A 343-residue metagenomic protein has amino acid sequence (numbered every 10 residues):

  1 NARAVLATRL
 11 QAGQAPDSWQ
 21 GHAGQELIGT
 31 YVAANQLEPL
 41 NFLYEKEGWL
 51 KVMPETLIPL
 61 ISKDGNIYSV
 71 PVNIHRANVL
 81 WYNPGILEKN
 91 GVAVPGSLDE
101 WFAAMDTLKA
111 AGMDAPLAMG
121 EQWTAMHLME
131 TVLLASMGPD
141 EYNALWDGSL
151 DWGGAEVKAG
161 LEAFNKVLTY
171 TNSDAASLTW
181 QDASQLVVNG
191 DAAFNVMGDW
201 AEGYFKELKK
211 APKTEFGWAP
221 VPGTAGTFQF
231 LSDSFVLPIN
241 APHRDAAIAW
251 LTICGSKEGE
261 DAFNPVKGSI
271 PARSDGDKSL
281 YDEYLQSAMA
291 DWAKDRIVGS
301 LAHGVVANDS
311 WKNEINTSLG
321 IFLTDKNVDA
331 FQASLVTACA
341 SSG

Functional and structural regions predicted by a protein language model:
N1-A34, K46-W49, V94, A176 (+3 more regions): Conserved N-terminal structural module of periplasmic/extracytoplasmic solute-binding proteins
Q25-N78, L128, K213: Hinge/lid segment of periplasmic solute-binding proteins
E26-T30, E162-H243: Extracytoplasmic/periplasmic substrate-binding proteins
G29, W200-K213, T224-T317: C-terminal lobe and pocket-closing loops of periplasmic/extracytoplasmic Venus-flytrap solute-binding proteins
N41-M53, A93, S136-A159, E207-A211 (+2 more regions): Short, solvent-exposed loop/beta-turn-alpha elements that line the ligand-binding surface or hinge of extracytoplasmic
Y68-V72, N78, F102-S149, A192: Extracytoplasmic/periplasmic solute-binding protein
E88, G112, D295-G343: Conserved C-terminal helix/tail region of periplasmic/extracytoplasmic solute-binding proteins
M105-T107, D147-A176: Glycine-centered hinge/linker elements that transmit conformational signals in sensory and ligand-binding systems
